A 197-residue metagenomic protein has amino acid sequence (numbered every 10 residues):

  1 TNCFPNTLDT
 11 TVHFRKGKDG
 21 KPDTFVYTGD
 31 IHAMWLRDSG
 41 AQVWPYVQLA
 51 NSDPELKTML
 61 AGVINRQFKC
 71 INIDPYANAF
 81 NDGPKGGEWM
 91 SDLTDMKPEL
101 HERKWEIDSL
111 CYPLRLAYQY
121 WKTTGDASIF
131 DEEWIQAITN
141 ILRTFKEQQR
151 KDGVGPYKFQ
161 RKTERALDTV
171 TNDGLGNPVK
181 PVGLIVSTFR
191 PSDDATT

Functional and structural regions predicted by a protein language model:
T1-F4, Q67, I185: Generic structural signal of hydrophobic/aromatic residues within well-ordered alpha-helices of folded domains
T1-R37, G62: Low-complexity, Ser/Thr/Pro/Gly-enriched N-terminal "stalk/linker" regions
F4-H13, N72, R150, R190: Generic surface-pattern signal
G17-V26, G86-K104, L167-T197: Acidic/His metal-coordination segments adjacent to aromatic residues that form catalytic metal sites in metalloenzymes
H32-L60, I64-D168: Aromatic-rich carbohydrate-recognition surfaces in CAZymes
